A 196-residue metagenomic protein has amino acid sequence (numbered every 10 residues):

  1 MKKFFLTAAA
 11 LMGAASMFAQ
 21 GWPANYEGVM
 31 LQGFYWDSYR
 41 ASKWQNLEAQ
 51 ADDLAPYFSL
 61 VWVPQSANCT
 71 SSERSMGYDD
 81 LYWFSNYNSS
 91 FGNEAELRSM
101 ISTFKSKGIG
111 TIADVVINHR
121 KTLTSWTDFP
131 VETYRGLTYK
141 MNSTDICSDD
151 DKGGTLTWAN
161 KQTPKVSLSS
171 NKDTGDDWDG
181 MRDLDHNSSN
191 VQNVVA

Functional and structural regions predicted by a protein language model:
M1-F4: Positively charged n-region of N-terminal signal peptides that target proteins for export
M12-A19: Sec/Tat signal peptide C-region and signal peptidase I cleavage site
G21-V29, F34-D52, P56-A196: Substrate-binding/active-site clefts of carbohydrate-active enzymes
